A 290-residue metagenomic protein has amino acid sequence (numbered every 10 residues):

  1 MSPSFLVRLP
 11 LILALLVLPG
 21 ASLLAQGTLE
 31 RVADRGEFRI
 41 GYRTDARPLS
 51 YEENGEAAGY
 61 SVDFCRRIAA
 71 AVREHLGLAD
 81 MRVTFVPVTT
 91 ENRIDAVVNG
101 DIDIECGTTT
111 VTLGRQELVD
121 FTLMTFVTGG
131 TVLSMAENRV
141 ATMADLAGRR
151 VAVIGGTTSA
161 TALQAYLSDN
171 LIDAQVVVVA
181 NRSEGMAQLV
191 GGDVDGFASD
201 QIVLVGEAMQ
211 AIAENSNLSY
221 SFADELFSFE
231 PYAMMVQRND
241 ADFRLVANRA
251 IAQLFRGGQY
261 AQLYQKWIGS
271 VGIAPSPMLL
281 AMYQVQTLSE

Functional and structural regions predicted by a protein language model:
G27, A33, T158-V177, N215-S219 (+1 more regions): Ligand-binding clefts/hinges and TM-proximal coupling segments of bilobed small-molecule sensing domains
G27-C106, E117: Extracytoplasmic small-molecule ligand-binding "clamshell" domains of the periplasmic binding protein/Venus flytrap
Y42-A46, V86-E91, G100-T112, A136 (+5 more regions): Beta->alpha turn/N-cap motifs
R43-D45, F126-A136, M209-I251, S270-E290: Periplasmic-binding protein-like
R66-M81, L123, S159-V178, A208-N215: Ligand-binding cleft/hinge of the Venus flytrap
L78-D95, N138-R139, V176-Q188, S228-E230: Short helix-initiation/N-cap motifs at beta->coil->alpha
E91-N92, C106-E117, T161-D169, V190-G191 (+2 more regions): A ligand-binding cleft/hinge motif common to bilobed small-molecule-binding domains
S134-V151: Flexible hinge/capping segments at coil-to-helix
